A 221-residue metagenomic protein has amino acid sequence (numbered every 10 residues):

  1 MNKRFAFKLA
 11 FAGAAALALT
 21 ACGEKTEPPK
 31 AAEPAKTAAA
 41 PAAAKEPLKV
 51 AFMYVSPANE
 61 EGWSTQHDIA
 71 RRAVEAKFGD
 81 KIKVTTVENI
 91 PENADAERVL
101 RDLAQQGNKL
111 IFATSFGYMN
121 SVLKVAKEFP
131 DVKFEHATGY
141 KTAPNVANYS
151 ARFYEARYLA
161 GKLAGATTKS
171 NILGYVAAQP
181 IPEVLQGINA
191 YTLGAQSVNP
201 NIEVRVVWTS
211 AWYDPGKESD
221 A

Functional and structural regions predicted by a protein language model:
A6-F7: N-terminal export leaders
C22-K25: Bacterial signal peptide processing site
A43-A44, K49-A70, V74-F78, T85-A96 (+2 more regions): Extracytoplasmic "Venus flytrap"
R71, L159-V206: An alpha-beta-alpha
K83-D102, S210-A221: Structural motif
G107-S115, E135-A137: Periplasmic-binding protein-like
K127-A151: Flexible loop/hinge segments that line or gate small-molecule binding clefts
